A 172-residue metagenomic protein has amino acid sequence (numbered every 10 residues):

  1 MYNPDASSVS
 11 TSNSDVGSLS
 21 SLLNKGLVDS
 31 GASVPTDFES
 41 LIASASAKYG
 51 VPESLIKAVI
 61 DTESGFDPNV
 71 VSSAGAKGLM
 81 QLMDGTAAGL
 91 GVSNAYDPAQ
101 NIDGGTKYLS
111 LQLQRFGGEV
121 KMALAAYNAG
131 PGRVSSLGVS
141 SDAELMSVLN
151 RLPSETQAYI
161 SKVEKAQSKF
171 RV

Functional and structural regions predicted by a protein language model:
M1-A58, R171-V172: Cell-wall glycan-active module
L27-G31, P35-D37, L41, Y49 (+6 more regions): Bacterial flagellar/type III secretion structural subunits and associated motility module proteins, recognized via
G31-E39, K48-Y49, E53, S72-A76 (+5 more regions): Solvent-exposed, acidic/flexible segments
S40, S44, G50, Y96 (+4 more regions): Amphipathic alpha-helical polymerization modules
A43, G50-D67, I102-K107, A123-G130 (+1 more regions): Short, functionally critical alpha-helical segments immediately adjacent to catalytic or ligand/cofactor-binding
D67-V70, S147: A short, acidic/glycine-rich surface segment
V71-V92, N101-L109, A125, A129-S140 (+2 more regions): Substrate-binding/active-site groove segments that recognize and process beta-1,4-linked N-acetyl-hexosamine
M80, P131, L145-V172: Cell-wall glycan
